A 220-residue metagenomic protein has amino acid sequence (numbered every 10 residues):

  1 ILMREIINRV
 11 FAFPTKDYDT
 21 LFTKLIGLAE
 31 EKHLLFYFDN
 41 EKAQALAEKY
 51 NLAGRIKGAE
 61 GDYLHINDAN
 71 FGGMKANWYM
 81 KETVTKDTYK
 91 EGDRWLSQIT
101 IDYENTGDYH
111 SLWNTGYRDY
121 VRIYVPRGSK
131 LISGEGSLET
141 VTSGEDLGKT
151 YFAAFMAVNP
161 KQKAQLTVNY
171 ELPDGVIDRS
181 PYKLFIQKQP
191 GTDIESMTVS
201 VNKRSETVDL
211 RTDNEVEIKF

Functional and structural regions predicted by a protein language model:
I1-F220: Lumenal/extracellular ectodomains and adaptor appendage modules of the eukaryotic vesicle/secretory system
